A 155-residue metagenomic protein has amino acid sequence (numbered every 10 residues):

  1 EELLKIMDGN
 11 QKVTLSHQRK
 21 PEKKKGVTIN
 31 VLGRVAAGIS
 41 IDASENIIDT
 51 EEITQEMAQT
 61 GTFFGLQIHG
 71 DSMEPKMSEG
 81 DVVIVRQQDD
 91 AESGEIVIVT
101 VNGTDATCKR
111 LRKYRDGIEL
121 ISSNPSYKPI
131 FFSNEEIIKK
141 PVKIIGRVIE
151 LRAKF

Functional and structural regions predicted by a protein language model:
E2-E79, A106, Y114-G117, P141-V142 (+1 more regions): Short, positionally conserved secondary-structure boundary motifs
D90-E92, G103-D105, K113: Short solvent-exposed loop/turn micro-motifs enriched in small/polar/acidic residues
T107-I138: Aromatic- and Lys/Arg-enriched surface recognition patch
Y127-F155: Amphipathic alpha-helical interface segments
